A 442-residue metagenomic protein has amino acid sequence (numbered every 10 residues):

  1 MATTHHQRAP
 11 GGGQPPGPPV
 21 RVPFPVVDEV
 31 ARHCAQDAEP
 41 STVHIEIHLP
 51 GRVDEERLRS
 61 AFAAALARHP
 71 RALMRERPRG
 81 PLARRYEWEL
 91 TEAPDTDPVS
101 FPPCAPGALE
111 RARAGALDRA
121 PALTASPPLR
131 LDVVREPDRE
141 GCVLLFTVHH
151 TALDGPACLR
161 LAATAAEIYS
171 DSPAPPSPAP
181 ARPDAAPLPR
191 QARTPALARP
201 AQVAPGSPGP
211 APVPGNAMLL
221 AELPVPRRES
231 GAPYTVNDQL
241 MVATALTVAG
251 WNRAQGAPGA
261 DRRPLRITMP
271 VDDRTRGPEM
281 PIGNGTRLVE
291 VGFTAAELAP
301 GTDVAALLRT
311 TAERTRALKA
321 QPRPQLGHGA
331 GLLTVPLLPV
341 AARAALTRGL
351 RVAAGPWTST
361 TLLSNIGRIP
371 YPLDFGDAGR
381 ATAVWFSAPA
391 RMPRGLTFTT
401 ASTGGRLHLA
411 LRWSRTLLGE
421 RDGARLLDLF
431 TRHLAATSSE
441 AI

Functional and structural regions predicted by a protein language model:
M1-P189, N237-R263, G376-I442: Non-catalytic N-terminal regions of enzymes
V148, A152, M269-D273, G367: Short, flexible loop/turn elements at secondary-structure junctions
A186-Y234, A249, D273: Flexible, P/S/T/G-rich "lid" or insertion loops adjacent to the active sites of thioester-utilizing
A221-G301, A305, T311: Long, internal scaffold/assembly segments composed of regular secondary structure
V271, N365, L411-R415: Active-site proximal loops enriched in glycine and acidic residues that flank catalytic Cys/His/Asp and coordinate
T275-G277, P370, L417-G419: Flexible loop/turn segments at secondary-structure boundaries
N284-I369: Helical lid/core segments from catalytic subdomains that handle acyl or acyl-like groups
P372-D374: Intrinsically disordered, low-complexity linker/assembly segments
